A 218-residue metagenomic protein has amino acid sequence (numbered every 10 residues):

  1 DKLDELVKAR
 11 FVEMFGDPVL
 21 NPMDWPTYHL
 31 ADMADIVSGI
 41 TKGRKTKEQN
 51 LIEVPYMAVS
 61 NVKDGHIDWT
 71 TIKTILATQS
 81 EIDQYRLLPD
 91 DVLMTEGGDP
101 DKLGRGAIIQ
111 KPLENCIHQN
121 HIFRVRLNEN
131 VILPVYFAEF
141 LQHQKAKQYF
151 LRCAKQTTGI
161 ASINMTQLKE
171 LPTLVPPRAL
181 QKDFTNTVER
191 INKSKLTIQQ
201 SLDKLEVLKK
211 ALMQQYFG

Functional and structural regions predicted by a protein language model:
D1-I40, E170, V175-K182, N186-G218: Non-catalytic DNA-recognition/assembly elements of restriction-modification systems
M23-P26, G43-L51, R152-A154: Short coil/turn segments at secondary-structure boundaries
A31-T46, P55, S60-V92: Sequence-specific dsDNA recognition surfaces
T46-K47, P112-E114, G159-S162, D203: Short proline/glycine-enriched turn/loop segments at secondary-structure junctions
A58-V59, I82-Q142, N164-M165: A short beta-sheet element
N115-F123, I132, K155-K182: A short glycine-rich beta-alpha junction/loop motif
